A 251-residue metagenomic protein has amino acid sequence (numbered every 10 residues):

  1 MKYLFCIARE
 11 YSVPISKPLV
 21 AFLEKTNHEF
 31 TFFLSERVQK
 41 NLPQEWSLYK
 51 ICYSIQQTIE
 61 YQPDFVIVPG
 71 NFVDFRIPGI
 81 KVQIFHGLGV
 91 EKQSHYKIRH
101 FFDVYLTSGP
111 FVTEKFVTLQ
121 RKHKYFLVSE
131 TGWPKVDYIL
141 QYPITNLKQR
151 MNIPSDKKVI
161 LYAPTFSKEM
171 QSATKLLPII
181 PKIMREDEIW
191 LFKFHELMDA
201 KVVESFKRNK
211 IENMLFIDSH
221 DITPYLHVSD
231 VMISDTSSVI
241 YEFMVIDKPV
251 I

Functional and structural regions predicted by a protein language model:
M1-I7, L161-A163: Short hydrophobic beta-strand segments
L4-Q141: Active-site and donor-binding regions of nucleotide-sugar-utilizing enzymes
S12-E24, K135-S205: Conserved catalytic-core segment of nucleotide-activated headgroup transferases in glycan assembly
T31-W46, R185-I217: Catalytic donor nucleotide-activated moiety binding site of glycosyltransferases and closely related
Q57-I59, I98, I183, P224-Y225 (+1 more regions): Structural alpha-helical scaffold elements that stabilize or flank donor/cofactor-binding regions in carbohydrate
F72, I77-F85, H220-I251: A donor-sugar binding/catalytic signature common to diverse glycosyltransferases and related nucleotide-sugar
N146-K148, K207, I211, I233-S234 (+1 more regions): Catalytic cores of nucleotide-enabled group-transfer and carboxylate-activating enzymes in metabolic and assembly-line
